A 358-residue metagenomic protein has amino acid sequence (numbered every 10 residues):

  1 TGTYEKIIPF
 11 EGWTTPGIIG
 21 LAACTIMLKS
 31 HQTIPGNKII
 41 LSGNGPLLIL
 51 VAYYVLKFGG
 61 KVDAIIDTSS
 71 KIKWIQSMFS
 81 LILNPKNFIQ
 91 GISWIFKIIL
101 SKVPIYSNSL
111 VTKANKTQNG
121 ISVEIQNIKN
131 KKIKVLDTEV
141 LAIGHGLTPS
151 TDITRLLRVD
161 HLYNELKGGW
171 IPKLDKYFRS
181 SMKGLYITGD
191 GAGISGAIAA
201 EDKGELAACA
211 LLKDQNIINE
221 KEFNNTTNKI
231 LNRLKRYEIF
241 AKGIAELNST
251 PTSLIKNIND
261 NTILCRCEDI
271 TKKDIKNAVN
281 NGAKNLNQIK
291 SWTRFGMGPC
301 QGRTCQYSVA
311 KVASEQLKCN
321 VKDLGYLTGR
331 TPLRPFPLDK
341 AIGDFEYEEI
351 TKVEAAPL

Functional and structural regions predicted by a protein language model:
T1-P299, R303-L358: Residues forming the flavin
